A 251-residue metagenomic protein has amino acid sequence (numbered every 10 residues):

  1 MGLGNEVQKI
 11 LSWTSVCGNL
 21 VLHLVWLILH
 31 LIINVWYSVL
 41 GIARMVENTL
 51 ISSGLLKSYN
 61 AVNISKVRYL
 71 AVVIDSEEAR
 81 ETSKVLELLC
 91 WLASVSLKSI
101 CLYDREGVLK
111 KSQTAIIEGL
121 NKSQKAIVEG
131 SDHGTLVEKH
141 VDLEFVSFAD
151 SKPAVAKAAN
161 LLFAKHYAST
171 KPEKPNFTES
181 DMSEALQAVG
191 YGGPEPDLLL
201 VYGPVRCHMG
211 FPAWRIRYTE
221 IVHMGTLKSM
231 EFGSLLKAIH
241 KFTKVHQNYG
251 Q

Functional and structural regions predicted by a protein language model:
M1-Q251: Flexible, compositionally biased loop and terminal segments
